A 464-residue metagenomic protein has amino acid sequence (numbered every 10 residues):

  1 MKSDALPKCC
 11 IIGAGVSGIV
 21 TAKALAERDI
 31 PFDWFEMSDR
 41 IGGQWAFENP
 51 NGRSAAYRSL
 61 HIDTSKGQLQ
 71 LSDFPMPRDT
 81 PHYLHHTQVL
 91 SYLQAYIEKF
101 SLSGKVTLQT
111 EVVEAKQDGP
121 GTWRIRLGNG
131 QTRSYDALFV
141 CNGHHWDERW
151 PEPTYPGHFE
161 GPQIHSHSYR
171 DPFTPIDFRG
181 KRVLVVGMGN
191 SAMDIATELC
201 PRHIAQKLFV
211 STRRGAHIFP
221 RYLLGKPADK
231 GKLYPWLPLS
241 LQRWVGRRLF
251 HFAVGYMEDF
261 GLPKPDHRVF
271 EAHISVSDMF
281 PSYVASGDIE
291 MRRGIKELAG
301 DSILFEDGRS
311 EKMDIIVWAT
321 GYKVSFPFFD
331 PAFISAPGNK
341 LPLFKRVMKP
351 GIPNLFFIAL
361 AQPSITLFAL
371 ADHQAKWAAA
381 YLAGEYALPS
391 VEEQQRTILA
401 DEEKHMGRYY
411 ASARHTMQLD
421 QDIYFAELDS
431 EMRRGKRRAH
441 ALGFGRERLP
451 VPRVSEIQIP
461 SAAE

Functional and structural regions predicted by a protein language model:
K2-S59, P75, P81-H217, R221-Y222 (+2 more regions): Flavin (primarily FAD) cofactor-binding/catalytic cores of flavoenzymes
H61-T64: Flexible "cap/lid" subdomain of the alpha/beta-hydrolase fold that forms the substrate-access gate
G67-P75: Short, basic/glycine-rich phosphate-binding loops at helix/coil junctions that contact nucleotide phosphates
L388-K404: The conserved 3'-phosphoadenosine-5'-phosphosulfate
